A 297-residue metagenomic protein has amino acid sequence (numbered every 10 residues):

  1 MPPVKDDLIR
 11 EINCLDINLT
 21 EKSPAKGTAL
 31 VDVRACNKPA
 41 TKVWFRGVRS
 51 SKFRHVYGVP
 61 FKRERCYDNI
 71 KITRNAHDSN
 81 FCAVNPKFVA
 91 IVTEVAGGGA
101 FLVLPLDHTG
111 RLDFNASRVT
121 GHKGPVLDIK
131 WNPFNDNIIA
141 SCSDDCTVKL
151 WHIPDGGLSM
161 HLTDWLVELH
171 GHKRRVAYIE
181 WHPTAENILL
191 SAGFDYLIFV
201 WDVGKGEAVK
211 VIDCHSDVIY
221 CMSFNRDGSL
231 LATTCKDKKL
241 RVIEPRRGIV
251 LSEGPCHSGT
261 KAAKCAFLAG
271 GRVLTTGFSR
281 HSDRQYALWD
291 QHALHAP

Functional and structural regions predicted by a protein language model:
P2-L112: Acidic and/or Ser/Thr-rich intrinsically disordered tails and linkers that flank eukaryotic scaffold proteins
N69-P86, I129-F134, I179-T184, N225 (+1 more regions): Structural signature of eukaryotic scaffold interfaces centered on beta-propeller domains
R74-H77, V84, G124, F134 (+6 more regions): Loop/turn position at the start of each blade in beta-propeller repeats
K87, G99-F101, F114, N137 (+6 more regions): Repetitive beta-architecture junctions, highlighting loop-to-beta-strand starts across blade-like repeats
G98-V103, K149-W151, R241, H281-A287: Structural motif
L104-G110, H152-M160, D290-A296: Short loop/turn segments immediately following beta-strands, especially the blade-tip and inter-blade linker loops
G110-I139, D164-V167, R174: Blade-loop segments of beta-propeller domains
E168-P297: WD40 beta-propeller repeat blades
